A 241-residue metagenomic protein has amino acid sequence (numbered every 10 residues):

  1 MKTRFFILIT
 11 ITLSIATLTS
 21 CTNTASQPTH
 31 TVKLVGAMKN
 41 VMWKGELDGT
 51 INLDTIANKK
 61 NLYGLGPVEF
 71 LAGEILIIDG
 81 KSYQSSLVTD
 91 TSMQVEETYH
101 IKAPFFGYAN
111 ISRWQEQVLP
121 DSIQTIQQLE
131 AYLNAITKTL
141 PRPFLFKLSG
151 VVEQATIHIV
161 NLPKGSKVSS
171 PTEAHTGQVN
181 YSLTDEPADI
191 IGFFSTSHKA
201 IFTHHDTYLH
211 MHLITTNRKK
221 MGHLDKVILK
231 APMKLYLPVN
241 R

Functional and structural regions predicted by a protein language model:
M1-L8: Bacterial N-terminal signal peptides that target proteins for export
T17-S20: C-terminal motif of bacterial Sec signal peptides marking the signal peptidase cleavage site
T22-V32: Bacterial Sec signal peptide processing site at the extreme N-terminus
E46-A103: N-terminal low-complexity or amphipathic/hydrophobic leaders
Q84-F144: Contiguous hydrophobic, core-forming segments of folded domains
L119-V179: Mid-length scaffold segments of soluble, non-membrane domains
P163-N217: Short, hydrophobic/π-rich interface segment
H212-R241: C-terminal structured interaction module
